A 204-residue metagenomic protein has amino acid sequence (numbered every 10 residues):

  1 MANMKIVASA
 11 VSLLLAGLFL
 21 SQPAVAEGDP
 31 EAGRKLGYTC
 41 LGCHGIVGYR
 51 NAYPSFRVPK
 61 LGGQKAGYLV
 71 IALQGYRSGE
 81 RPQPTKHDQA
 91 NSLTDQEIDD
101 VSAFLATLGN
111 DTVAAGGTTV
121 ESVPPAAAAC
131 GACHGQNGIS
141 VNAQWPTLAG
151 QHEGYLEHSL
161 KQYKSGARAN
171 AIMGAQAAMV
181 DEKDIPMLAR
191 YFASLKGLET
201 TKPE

Functional and structural regions predicted by a protein language model:
M1-V11: Bacterial N-terminal signal peptides that target proteins for export
A16, S21-P23: N-terminal signal peptide c-region/cleavage motif recognized by signal peptidases
E27-R50, V113-V141, H152, E204: Sequence/structural segment immediately N-terminal to covalent heme-attachment motifs in c-type and related
K35-I46, G67-Q74, D99-A103, A127-Q136 (+3 more regions): C-type cytochrome heme c attachment motif
N51-K60, G75-L108, V113-T118, N142-T147 (+1 more regions): Axial heme c-ligation environment in periplasmic c-type cytochrome domains
V123-A175: Conserved small-residue-rich
